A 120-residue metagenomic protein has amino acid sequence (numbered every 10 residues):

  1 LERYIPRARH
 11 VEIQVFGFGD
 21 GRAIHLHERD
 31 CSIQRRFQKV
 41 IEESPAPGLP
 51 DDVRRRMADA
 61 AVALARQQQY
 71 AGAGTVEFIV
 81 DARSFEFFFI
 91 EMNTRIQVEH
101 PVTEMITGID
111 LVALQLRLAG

Functional and structural regions predicted by a protein language model:
E2-G120: ATP-dependent carboxylate activation and anion-phosphoryl transfer catalytic cores that bind Mg-ATP to form
